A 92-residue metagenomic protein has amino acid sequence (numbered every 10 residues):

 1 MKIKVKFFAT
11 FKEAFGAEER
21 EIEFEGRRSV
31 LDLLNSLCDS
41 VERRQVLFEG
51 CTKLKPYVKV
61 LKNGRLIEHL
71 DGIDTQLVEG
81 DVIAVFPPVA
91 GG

Functional and structural regions predicted by a protein language model:
M1-G91: Ubiquitin-like/PB1-type beta-grasp interaction modules and other compact soluble beta-rich domains
